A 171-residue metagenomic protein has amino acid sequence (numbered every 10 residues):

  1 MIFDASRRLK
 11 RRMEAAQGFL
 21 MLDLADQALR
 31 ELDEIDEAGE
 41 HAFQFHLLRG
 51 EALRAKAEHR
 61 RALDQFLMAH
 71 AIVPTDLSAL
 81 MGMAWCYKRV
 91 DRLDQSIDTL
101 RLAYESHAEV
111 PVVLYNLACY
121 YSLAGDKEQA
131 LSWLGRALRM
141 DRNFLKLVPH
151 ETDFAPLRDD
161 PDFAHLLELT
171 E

Functional and structural regions predicted by a protein language model:
A5-Q44, L48-A55: Alpha-helical segment of the N-proximal tetratricopeptide repeat
K10, Q44, S78, V112 (+1 more regions): Start-of-helix register in tetratricopeptide repeats
E34-E37, L67-A71, R101-E105, L138-R139: Conserved structural position within tetratricopeptide repeats
L48, G82, N116, H150-E151: Canonical tetratricopeptide repeat
